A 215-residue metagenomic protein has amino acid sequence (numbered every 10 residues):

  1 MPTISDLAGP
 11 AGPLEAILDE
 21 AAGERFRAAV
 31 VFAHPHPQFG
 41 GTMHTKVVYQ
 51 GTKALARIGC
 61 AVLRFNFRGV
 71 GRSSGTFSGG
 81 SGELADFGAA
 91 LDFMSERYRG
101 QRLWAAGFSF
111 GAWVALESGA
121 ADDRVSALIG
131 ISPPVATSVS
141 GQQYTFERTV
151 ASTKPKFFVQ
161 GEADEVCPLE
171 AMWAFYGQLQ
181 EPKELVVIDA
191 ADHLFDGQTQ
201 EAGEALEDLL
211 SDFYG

Functional and structural regions predicted by a protein language model:
P13-G100: Serine-hydrolase catalytic machinery in alpha/beta-hydrolase-like enzymes
G75, A191-G203: Catalytic histidine-centered segment of alpha/beta-hydrolase-like enzymes
F87-T153: Primarily recognizes the serine-hydrolase "nucleophile elbow" in alpha/beta-hydrolase and SGNH/GDSL folds
T137, E162-C167, H193-L194: Acidic catalytic loop of the alpha/beta-hydrolase fold
A151-T153, F158-Q160, D164: Short beta-strand/loop motif that positions the catalytic acidic residue of the alpha/beta-hydrolase fold
E162-K183: Conserved loop-alpha-helix segment in the C-terminal half of the alpha/beta-hydrolase fold that carries the catalytic
Q178-L194: Catalytic histidine neighborhood in serine/cysteine hydrolases with alpha/beta-hydrolase-type architecture
T199-G215: Catalytic active-site module of serine/aspartate enzymes centered on a nucleophile-bearing elbow/loop
